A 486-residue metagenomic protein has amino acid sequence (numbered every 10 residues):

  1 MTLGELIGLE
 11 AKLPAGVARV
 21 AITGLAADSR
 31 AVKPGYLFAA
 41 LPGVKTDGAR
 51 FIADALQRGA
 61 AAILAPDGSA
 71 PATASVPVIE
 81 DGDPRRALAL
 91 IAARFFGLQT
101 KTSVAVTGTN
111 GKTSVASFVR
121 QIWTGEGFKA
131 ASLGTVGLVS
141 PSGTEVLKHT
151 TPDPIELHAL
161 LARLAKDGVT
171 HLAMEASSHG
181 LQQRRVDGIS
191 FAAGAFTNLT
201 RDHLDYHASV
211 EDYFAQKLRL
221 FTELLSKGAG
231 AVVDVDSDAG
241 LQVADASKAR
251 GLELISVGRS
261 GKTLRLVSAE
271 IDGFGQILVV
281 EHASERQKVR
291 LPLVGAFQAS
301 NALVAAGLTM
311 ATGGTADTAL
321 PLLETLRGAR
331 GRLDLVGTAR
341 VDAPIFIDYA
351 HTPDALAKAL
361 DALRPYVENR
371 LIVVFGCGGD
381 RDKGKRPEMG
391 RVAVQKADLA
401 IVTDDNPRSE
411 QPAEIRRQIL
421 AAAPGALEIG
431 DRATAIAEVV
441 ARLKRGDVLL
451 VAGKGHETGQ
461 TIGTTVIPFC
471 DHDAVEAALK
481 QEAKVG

Functional and structural regions predicted by a protein language model:
M1-R94, G230, D238, R265 (+6 more regions): N-terminal leader/targeting and accessory segments in enzymes
L6, Y36, A55, I91 (+13 more regions): Residue-level signal for inorganic ion chemistry
G43-K45, S69, G111, S178-H179 (+6 more regions): Short glycine-rich anion-binding loops that position phosphate/pyrophosphate groups of nucleotides and phosphorylated
G43-T46, G328-G331, D354-P424, R432 (+2 more regions): Active-site beta-alpha connecting loops in nucleotide-dependent enzymes
P66-A74, D167, Q182-Q183, F191-P344 (+2 more regions): Acidic, Mg2+-coordinating active-site environments of NTP-dependent enzymes
A74-G82, E145-K148, G251-L254, A426: Active-site regions of enzymes building and remodeling cell-envelope glycoconjugates
A87-V235, L241-L252, V367, K484: Phosphate-binding loop of NTP-binding sites
V448-Q481: Glycine/aspartate-rich loop-and-adjacent alpha/beta segment that forms the canonical ThDP
